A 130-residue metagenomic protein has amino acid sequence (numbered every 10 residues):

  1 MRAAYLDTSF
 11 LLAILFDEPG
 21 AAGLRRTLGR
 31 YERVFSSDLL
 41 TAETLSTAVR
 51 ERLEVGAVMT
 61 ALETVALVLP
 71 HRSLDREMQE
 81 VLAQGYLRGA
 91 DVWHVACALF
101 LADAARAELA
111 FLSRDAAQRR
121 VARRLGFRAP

Functional and structural regions predicted by a protein language model:
M1-S36, T47-T60, F127: Short, well-structured N-terminal submotif of metal-dependent ribonuclease cores
R2, Y31-V34, T64-A66, A105-A110: Short active-site oxyanion
L11-L12, T41, Q118-R119: A generic structural signal for short hydrophobic patches within well-formed alpha-helices
L39-Q84: Active-site-proximal, substrate-binding regions of enzyme catalytic domains and RNA-binding/basic surfaces
L67-A117, L125-F127: Active-site neighborhoods of divalent-metal-dependent phosphate/nucleic-acid chemistry enzymes
